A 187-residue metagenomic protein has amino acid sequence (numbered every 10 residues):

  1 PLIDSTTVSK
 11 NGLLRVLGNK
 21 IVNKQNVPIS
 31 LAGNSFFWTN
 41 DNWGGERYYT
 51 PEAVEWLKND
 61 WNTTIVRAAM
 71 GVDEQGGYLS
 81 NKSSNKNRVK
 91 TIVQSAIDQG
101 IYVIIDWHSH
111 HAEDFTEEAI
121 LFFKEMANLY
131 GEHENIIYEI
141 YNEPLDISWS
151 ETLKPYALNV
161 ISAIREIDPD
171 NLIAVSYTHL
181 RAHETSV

Functional and structural regions predicted by a protein language model:
L2-I65: N-terminal carbohydrate-binding accessory modules
S30-S35, T64-A69, V103-D106, I137-I140 (+1 more regions): Structural recognition of the beta-strand scaffold that forms the well-ordered cores of secreted hydrolase catalytic
D41-Y48, E74-S84, H110-E117, P144-S148: Acidic-and-aromatic substrate-binding clefts and catalytic sites of carbohydrate-active enzymes
P51-H110, L121: Aromatic-lined substrate-binding rim segments of carbohydrate-active enzymes
T91-Q99, E125-Y130, N159-I167: Alpha-helical structural signal in soluble globular domains
H110-E113, M126-E151: Active-site groove signature of glycoside hydrolases
T152-Y177: Active-site neighborhood of glycoside hydrolase catalytic domains
T178-T185: Conserved small/polar residues in nucleotide/adenosyl-binding loops
